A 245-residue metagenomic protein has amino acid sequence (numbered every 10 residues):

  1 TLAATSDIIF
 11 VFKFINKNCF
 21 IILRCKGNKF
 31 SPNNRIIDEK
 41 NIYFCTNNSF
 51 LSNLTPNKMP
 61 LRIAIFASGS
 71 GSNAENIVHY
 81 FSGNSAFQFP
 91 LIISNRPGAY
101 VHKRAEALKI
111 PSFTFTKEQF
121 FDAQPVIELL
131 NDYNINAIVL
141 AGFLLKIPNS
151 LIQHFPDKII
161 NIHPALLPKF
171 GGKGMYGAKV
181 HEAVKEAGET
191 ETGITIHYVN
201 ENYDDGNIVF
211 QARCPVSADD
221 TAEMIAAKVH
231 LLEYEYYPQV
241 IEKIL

Functional and structural regions predicted by a protein language model:
L2, L23, L51-L54: Leucine-biased recognition of intrinsically disordered, low-complexity hydrophobic segments
T5-S6: Low-acidity, Ser/Thr- and Arg-rich intrinsically disordered low-complexity segments
F14-N18: Compositionally biased, low-complexity flexible segments
F44-L245: One-carbon transfer enzymes
